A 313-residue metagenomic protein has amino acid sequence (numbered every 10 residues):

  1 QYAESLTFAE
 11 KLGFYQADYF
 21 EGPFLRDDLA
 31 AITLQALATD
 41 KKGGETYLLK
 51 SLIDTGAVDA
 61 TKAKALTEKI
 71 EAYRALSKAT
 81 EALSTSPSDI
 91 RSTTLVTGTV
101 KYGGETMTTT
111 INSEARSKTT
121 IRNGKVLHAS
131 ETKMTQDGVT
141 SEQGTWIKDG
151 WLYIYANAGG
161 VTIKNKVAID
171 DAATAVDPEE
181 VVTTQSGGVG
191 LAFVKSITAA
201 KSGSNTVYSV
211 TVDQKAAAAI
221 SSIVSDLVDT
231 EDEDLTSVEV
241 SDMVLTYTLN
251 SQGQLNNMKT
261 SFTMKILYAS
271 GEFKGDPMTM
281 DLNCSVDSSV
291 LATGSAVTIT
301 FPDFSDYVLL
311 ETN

Functional and structural regions predicted by a protein language model:
Q1-A82: Terminal recognition/anchoring or ligand-binding modules at protein termini
E68-N313: Subset-of-secretome marker
